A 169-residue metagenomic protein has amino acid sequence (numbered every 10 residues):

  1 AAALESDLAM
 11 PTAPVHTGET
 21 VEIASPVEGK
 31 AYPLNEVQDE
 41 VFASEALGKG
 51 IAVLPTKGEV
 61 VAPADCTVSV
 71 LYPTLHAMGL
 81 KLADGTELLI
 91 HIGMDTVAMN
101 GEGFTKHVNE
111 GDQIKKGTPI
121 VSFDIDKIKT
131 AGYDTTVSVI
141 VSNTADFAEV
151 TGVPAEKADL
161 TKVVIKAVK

Functional and structural regions predicted by a protein language model:
A2-K169: Contiguous, well-folded functional domains in the mature portion of proteins
